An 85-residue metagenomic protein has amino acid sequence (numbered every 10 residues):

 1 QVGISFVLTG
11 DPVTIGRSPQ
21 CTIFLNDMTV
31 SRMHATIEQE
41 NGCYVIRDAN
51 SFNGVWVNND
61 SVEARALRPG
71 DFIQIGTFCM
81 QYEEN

Functional and structural regions predicted by a protein language model:
V2-C79: Forkhead-associated
M80-N85: Short, Lys/Arg- and Gly-enriched loop/turn segments at beta-strand edges
